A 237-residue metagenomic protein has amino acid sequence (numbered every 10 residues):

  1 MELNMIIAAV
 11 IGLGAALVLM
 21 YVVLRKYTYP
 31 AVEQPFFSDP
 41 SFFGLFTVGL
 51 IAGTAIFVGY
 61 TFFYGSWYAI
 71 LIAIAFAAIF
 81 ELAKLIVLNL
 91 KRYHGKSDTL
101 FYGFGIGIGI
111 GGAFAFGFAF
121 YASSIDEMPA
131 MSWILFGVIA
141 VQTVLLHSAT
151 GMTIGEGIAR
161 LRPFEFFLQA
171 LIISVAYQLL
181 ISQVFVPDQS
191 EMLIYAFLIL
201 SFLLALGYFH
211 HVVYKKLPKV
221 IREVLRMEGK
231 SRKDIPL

Functional and structural regions predicted by a protein language model:
M1-L237: Hydrophobic alpha-helical segments at protein termini of multi-pass membrane proteins
